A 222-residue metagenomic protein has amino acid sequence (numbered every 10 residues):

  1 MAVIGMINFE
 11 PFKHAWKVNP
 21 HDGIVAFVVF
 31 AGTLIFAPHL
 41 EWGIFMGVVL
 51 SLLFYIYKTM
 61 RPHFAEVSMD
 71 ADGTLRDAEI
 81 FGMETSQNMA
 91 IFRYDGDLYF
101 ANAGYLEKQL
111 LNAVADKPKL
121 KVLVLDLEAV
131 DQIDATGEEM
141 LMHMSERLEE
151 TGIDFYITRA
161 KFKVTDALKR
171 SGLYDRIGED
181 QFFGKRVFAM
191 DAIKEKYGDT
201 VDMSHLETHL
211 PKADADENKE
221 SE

Functional and structural regions predicted by a protein language model:
G5-S171, D175, K194, V201-S204 (+2 more regions): The feature marks cytosolic C-terminal regulatory regions of anion transporters and related permeases
R176-A192: Short acidic-hydrophobic, aromatic-tinged amphipathic segments that line or gate anion-handling sites
P211-A213: Alpha-helical transmembrane helix bundles of large polytopic membrane transport and channel proteins
